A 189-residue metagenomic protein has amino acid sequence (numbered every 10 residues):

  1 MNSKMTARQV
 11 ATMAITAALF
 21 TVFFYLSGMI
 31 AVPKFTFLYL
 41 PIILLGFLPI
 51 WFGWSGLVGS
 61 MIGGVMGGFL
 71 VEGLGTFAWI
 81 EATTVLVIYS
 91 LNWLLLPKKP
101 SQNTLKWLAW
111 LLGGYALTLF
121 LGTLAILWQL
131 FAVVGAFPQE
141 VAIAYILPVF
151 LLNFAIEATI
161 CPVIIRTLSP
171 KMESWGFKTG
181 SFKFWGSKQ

Functional and structural regions predicted by a protein language model:
M1-V58: Hydrophobic transmembrane alpha-helices
Y25-L40, F69-K188: Membrane-embedded alpha-helical hairpins and interfacial helices in multi-pass inner-membrane proteins
F52-G53, G63-V71: Interfacial segments of multi-pass membrane proteins
V58-M61, I146-L147: Inter-helical linker of Solcar repeats in mitochondrial carrier family
S60-G64, P162-V163: Re-entrant/interfacial helical elements at transmembrane boundaries that shape and gate the permeation pathway
